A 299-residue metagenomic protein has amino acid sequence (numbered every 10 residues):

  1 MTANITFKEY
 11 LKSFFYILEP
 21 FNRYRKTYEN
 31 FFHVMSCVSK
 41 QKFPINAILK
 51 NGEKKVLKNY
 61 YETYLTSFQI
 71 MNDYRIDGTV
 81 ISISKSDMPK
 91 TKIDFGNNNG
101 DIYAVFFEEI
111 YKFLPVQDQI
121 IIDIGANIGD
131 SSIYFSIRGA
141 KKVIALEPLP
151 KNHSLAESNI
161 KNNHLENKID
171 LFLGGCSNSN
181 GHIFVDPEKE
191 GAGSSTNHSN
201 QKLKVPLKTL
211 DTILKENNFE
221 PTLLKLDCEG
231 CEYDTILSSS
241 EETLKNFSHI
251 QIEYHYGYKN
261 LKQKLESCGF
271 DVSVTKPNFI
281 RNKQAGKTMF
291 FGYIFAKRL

Functional and structural regions predicted by a protein language model:
M1-L299: Phosphate/nucleotide-binding beta-alpha loop and adjacent structural elements of enzyme active sites
